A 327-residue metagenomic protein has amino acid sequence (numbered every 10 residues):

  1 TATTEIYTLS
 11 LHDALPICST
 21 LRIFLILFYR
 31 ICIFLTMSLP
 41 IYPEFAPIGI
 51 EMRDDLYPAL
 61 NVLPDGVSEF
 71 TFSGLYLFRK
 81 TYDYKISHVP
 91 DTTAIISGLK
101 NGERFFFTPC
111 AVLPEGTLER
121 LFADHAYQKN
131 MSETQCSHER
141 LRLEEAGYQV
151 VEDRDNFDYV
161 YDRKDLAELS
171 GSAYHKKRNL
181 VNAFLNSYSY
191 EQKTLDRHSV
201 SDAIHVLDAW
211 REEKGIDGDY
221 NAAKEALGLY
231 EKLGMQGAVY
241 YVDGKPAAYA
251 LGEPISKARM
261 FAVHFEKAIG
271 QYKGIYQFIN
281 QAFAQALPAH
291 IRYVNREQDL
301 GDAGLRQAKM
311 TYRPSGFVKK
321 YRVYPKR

Functional and structural regions predicted by a protein language model:
T1-I17: Single conserved hydrophobic/aromatic residue that forms the stacking wall/gate of nucleotide- or nucleobase-binding
S19-T36, P40: Short, positively charged and aromatic/hydrophobic N-terminal segments
R53, A59-Y84, N179, E191-I269: A conserved beta-strand-loop-helix scaffold within acyl/acetyltransferase catalytic domains
I86-F122: Ser/Thr/Asn(+Pro)-rich, low-complexity disordered segments
A126-Q135, A289-E297: Conserved GNAT acetyl-CoA-binding A-motif
Q128-A146, D155-F157: Short, glycine/charge-rich beta-strand/loop segments that flank catalytic centers and engage negatively charged groups
G147-K214: Acyltransferase donor/substrate-recognition loop-hinge adjacent to the catalytic core
A238-K326: Aromatic (often tryptophan-rich) hydrophobic motifs at membrane interfaces
